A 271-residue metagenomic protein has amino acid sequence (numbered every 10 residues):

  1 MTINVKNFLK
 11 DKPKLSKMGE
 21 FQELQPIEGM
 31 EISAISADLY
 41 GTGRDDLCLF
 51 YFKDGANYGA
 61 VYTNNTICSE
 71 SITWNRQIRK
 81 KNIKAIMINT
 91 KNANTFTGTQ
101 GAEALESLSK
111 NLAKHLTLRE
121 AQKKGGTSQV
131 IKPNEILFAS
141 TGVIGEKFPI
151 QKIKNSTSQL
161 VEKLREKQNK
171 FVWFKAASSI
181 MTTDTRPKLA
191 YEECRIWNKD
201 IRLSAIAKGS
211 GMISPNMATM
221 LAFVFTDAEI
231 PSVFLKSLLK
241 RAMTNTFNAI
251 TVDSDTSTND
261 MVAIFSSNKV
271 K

Functional and structural regions predicted by a protein language model:
M1-Y62: N-terminal amphipathic/basic leader segments beginning at the initiator methionine
D45-L47, E70, I201, N259: Change "...and in nucleic-acid phosphodiester-cleaving endonucleases..." to "...and in nucleic-acid processing enzymes
F50-K110, M212-L235: Glycine-rich phosphate/pyrophosphate-binding loop regions near the starts of catalytic domains
T90-N92, G142, A207, N268: Short, histidine-centered active-site or binding-site loop motifs used for metal coordination, general acid-base
E106, K114-T117, I131-F247, S257: Glycine-rich, mobile lid/loop segments that gate access to catalytic sites or pores
E120-S128: Short Gly/Ser/Thr- and charged-rich N-terminal loops/segments that act as flexible capping/hinge elements
V262-K271: A glycine- and small/hydrophobic-rich beta-loop-beta segment that serves as a flexible "lid/hinge" or phosphate-binding
